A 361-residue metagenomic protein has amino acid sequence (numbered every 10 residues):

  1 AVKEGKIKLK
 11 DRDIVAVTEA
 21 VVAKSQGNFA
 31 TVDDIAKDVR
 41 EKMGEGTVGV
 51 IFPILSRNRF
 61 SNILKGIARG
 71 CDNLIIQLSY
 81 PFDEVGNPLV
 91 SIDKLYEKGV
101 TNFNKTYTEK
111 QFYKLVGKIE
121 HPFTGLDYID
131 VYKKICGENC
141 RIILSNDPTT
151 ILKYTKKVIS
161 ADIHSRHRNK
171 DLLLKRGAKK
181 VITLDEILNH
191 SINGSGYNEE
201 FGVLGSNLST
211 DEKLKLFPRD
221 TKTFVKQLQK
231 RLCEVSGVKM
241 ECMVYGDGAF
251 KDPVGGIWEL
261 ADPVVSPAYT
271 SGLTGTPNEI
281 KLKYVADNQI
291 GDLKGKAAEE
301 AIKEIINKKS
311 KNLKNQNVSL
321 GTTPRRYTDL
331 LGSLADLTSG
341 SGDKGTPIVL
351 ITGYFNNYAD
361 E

Functional and structural regions predicted by a protein language model:
A1-D11, A20-E361: Conserved mixed alpha/beta catalytic, RNA-binding, or beta-rich assembly cores of soluble enzyme, regulatory
